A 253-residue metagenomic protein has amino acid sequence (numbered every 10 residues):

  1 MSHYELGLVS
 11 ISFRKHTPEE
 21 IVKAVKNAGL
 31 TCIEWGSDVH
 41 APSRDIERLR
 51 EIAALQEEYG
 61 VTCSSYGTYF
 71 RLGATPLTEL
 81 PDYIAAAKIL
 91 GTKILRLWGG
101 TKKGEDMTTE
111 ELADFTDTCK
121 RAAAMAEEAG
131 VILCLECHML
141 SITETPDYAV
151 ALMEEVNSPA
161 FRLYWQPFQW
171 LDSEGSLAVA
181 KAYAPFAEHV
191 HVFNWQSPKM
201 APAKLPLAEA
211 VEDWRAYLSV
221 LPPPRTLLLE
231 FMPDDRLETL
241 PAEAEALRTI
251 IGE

Functional and structural regions predicted by a protein language model:
M1-I94, S158, P233, P241 (+1 more regions): N-terminal pre-domain/capping segments
L6, C32-I33, Y66, R121-V211: Acidic/histidine-rich catalytic cores of soluble enzymes
I11-P18, G36-R48, F70-T78, K102-M107 (+5 more regions): Acidic-and-aromatic substrate-binding clefts and catalytic sites of carbohydrate-active enzymes
P18-V22, L49-A53, L80-I84, T116-A123 (+5 more regions): Generic structural signal for well-ordered alpha-helices, preferentially at hydrophobic/aromatic core positions
E19-E20, E57-T62, L72-L163, W170-D172: Active-site acidic/histidine proton-transfer and metal-coordination neighborhood in alpha/beta enzyme cores
Y59, Y183-F186, P223: Short, structured coil segments at secondary-structure junctions
T226-M232: Short acidic/histidine-rich active-site segments
